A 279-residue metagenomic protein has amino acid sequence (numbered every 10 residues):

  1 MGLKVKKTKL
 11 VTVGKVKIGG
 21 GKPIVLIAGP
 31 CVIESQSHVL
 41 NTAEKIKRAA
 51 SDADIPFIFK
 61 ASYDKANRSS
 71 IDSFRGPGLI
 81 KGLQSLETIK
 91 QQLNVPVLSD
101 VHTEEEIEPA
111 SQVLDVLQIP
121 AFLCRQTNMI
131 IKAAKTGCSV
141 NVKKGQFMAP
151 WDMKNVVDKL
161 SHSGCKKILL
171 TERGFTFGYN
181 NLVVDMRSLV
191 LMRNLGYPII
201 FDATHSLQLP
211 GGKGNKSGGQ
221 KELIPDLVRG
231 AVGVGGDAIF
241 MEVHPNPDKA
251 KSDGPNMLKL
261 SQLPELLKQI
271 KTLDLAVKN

Functional and structural regions predicted by a protein language model:
M1-L26, Q84, L275-N279: N-terminal amphipathic alpha-helix/helix-capping segment at the start of soluble metabolic enzymes
K15-V32, S62-D72, P198-K213: N-terminal small/glycine-rich loop or linker at the start of catalytic domains across soluble metabolic enzymes
P23-I27, P56-K60, P96-L98, D115-V116 (+4 more regions): Structural preference for beta-strand elements that scaffold enzyme active sites
P30-V39, F57-L79, V243-G254: Glycine-rich, proline-tolerant flexible connector loops at the mouths of alpha/beta enzymes
I46-D52, D72-L98, A133-S139, L189-I199 (+2 more regions): Alpha-helix-loop-beta-strand connector modules within alpha/beta enzyme cores
I71-I80, V116-L123, Y179-V183, L207-G233 (+3 more regions): Active-site-adjacent loop and "lid" segments of alpha/beta metabolic enzymes
P77-G78, Q92-E106, D115-N128, S139-P150 (+1 more regions): Catalytic beta/alpha-barrel core
G137-V243: Catalytic alpha/beta core domains of metabolic enzymes, predominantly
